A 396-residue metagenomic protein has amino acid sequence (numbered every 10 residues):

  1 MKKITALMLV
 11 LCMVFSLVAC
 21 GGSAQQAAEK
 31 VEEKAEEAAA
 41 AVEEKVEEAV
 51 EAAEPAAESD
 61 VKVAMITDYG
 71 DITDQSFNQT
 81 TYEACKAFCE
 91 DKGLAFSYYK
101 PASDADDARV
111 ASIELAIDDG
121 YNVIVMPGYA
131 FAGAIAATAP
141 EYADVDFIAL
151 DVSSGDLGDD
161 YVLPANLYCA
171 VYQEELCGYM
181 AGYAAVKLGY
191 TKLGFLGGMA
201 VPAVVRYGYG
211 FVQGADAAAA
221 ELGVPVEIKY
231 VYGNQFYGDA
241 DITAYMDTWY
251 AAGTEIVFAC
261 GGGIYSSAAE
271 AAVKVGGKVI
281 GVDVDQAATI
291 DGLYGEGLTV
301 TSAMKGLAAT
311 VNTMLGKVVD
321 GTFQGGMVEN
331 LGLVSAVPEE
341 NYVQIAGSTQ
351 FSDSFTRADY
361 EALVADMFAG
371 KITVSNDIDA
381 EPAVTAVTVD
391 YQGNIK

Functional and structural regions predicted by a protein language model:
M1-L9: Positively charged n-region of N-terminal signal peptides that target proteins for export
S16-A19: C-terminal motif of bacterial Sec signal peptides marking the signal peptidase cleavage site
G21-S23: Membrane-proximal amphipathic alpha-helices
Q25-K396: A residue-level marker of the well-folded mature domains of exported/periplasmic proteins
